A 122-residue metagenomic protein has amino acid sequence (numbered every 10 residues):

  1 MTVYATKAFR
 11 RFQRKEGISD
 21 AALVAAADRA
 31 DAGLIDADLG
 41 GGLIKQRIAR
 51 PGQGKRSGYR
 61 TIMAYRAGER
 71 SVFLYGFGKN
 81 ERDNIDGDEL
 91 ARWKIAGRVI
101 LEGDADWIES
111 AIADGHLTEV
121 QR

Functional and structural regions predicted by a protein language model:
M1-I18, A105, I112-R122: Arg/Lys-rich, positively charged N-terminal/basic patches that mediate binding to nucleic acids
A5, S19, L23, K55-G58 (+2 more regions): Amphipathic alpha-helical interface surfaces
K15-I35: Compact soluble domain cores
E16-I18, R29, G42, R47-A49 (+3 more regions): Sequence/structural signature of beta-propeller domains
D36-F77, E81: Basic/aromatic recognition patch in beta-strand/loop cores that engages polyanionic ligands
A64-T118, R122: Enriched for short, Lys/Arg-rich terminal
